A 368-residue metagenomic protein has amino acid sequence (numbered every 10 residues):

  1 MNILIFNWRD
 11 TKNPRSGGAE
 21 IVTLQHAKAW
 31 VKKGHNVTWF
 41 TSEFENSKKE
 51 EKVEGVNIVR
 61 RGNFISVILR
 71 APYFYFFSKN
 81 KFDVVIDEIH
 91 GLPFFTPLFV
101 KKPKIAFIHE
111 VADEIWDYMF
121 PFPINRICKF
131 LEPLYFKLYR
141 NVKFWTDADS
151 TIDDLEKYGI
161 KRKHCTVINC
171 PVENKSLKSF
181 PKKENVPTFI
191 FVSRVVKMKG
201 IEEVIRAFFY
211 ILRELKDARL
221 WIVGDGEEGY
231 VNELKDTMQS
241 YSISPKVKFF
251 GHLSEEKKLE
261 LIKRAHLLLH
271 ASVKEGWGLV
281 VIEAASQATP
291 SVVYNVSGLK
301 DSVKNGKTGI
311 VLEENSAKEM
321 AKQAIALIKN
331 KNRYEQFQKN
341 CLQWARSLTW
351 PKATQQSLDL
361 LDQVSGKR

Functional and structural regions predicted by a protein language model:
I124-W145: Membrane-proximal helix-turn-helix segments that form the acceptor-binding/catalytic region of lipid-linked
W145, P181-K199, I205-F209, W221: Conserved donor-binding/catalytic core segment of Leloir-type glycosyltransferases
S150, P171: Carbohydrate-associated surface elements
R219-E233, G251: Glycosyltransferase donor-sugar binding loop
N232-L253: Nucleotide-activated donor-binding/catalytic signature segment of Leloir-type glycosyltransferases, i.e., the conserved
V273: Aromatic "clamp/platform" in nucleotide-sugar-dependent glycosyltransferases that forms part of the donor/acceptor
V281, P290-V293: Short hydrophobic beta-strand element within catalytic cores of glycosyltransferases and related nucleotide-activated
N305-G306, I310-A317, A326-K331: Conserved acidic donor-binding segment of nucleotide-sugar-dependent glycosyltransferases
